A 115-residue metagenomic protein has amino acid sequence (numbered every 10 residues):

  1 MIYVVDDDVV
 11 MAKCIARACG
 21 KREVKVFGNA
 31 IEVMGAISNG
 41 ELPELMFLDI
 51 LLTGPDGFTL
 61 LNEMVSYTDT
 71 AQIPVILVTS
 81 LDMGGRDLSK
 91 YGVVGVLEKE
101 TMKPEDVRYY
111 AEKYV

Functional and structural regions predicted by a protein language model:
D6: Conserved acidic carboxylate
V9-V26: Two-component/phosphorelay signaling modules centered on CheY-like receiver
V26-L45, D106: Acidic, metal-coordinating helix/loop segments flanking the phosphotransfer/catalytic sites of two-component signaling
D49-I50: Active-site residues of response regulator receiver
T53: The feature encodes the CheY-like receiver
I76-V78, K99: Hydrophobic/aromatic residues positioned on beta-strands within the core alpha/beta folds
G92-Y114: Output/docking surface of receiver
